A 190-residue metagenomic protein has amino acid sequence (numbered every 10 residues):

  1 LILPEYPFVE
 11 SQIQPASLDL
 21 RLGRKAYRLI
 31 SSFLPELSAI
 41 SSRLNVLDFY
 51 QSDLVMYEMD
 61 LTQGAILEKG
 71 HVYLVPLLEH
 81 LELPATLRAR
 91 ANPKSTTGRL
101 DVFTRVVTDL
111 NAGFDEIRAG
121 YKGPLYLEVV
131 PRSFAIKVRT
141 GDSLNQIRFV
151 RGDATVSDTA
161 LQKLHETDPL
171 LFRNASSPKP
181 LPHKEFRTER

Functional and structural regions predicted by a protein language model:
L1-R190: DUTPase catalytic domain/fold
